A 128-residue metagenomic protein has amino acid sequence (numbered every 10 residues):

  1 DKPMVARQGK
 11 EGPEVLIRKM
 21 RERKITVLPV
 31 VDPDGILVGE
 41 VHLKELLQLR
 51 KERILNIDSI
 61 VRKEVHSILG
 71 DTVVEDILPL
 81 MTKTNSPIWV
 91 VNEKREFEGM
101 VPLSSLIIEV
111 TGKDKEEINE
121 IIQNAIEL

Functional and structural regions predicted by a protein language model:
D1-V5, R53-V65, I121-L128: Bateman (tandem CBS) regulatory domains
V5-I25, V31-D34, S67-K94, L103-K115 (+1 more regions): The conserved cystathionine-beta-synthase
G12, H42, N56-I57, P102: A diffuse structural propensity rather than consistent per-protein peaks
T26-V30, Q48-K51: A broad, low-specificity signal for short, low-complexity segments enriched in glycine/proline and polar/charged
V38-L46, E98-L106: Short hydrophobic beta-strand motif reused across regulatory alpha/beta modules
K44-S59, L106-E120: A short, polar/charged loop-to-alpha-helix boundary motif
R50, E64, T72: Solvent-exposed, flexible loop/coil residues
I60-V61, D71, V91, F97-G99 (+1 more regions): Short C-terminal domain-edge/linker segments immediately following a structured domain
